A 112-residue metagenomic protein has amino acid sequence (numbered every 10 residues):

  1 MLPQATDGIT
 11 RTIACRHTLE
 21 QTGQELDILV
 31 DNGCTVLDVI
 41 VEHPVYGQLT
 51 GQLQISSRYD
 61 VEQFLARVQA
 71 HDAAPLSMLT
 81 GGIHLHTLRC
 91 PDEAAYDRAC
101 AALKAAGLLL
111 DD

Functional and structural regions predicted by a protein language model:
M1-Q4: Minor-groove-contacting beta-hairpin "wing" of winged helix-turn-helix DNA-binding domains
I9-D112: Mid-protein regulatory/catalytic core that forms ligand/cofactor-binding pockets and protein-protein interaction
